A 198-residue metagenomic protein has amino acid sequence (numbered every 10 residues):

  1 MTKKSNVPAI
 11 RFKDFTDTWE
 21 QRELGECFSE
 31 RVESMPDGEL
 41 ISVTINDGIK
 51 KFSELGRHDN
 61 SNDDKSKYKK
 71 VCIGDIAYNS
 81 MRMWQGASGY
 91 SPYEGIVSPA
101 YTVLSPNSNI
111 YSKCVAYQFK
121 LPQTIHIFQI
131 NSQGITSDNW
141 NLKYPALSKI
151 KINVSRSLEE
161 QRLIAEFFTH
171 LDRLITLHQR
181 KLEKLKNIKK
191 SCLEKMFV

Functional and structural regions predicted by a protein language model:
M1-D17, R180-V198: Short amphipathic coiled-coil heptad-repeat segments
K4-P8, G95-T102, I135-E159: A short glycine-rich beta-alpha junction/loop motif
P8, R162-L174, H178-K181: Extracellular/lumenal glycan-associated surfaces
R11-M35: Non-catalytic DNA-recognition/assembly elements of restriction-modification systems
F12, W19-E23, K151, F168-D172 (+1 more regions): Long, compositionally biased tandem-repeat segments
F28-N62: DNA target-recognition patches
E54-D59, D63-N131, T136, K143: A short beta-sheet element
N62-K65, L158, H170: Short, solvent-exposed loop/turn positions at domain surfaces that link secondary-structure elements or cap domain
